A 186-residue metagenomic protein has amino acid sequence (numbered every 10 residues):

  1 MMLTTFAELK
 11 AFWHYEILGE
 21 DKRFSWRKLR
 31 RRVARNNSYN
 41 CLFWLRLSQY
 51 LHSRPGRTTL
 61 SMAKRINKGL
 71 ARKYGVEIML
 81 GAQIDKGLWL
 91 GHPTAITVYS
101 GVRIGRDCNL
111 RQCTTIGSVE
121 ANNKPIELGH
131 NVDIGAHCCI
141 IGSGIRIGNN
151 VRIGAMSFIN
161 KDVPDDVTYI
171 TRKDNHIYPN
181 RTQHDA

Functional and structural regions predicted by a protein language model:
M1-Y74, T182-A186: Terminal amphipathic alpha-helical/low-complexity segments used for targeting or macromolecular assembly
Y74, L80, D85-K86, G91-S100 (+11 more regions): Left-handed beta-helix
